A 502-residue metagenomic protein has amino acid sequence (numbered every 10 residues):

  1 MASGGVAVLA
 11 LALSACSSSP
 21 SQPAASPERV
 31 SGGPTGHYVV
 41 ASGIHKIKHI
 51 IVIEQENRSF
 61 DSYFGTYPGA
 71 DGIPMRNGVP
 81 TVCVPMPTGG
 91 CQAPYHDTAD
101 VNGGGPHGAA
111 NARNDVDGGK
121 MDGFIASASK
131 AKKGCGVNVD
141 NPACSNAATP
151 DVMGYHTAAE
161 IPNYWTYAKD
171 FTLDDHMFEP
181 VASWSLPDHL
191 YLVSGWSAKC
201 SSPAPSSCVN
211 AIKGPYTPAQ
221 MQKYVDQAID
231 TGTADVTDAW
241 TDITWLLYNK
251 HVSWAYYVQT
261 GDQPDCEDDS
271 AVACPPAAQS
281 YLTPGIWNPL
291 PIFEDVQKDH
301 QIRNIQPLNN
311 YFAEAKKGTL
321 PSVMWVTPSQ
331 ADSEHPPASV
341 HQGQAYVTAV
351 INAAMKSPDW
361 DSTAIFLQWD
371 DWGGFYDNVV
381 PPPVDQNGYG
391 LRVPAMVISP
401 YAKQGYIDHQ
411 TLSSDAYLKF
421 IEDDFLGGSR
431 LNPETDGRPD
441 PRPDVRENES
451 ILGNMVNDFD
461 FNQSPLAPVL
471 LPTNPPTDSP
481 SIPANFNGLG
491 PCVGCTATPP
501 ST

Functional and structural regions predicted by a protein language model:
M1-V8: Sec-dependent N-terminal signal peptides
A12-A15: C-terminal motif of bacterial Sec signal peptides marking the signal peptidase cleavage site
S17-T502: N-terminal pro-sequences and low-complexity stem/linker regions of secreted or lumenal proteins
